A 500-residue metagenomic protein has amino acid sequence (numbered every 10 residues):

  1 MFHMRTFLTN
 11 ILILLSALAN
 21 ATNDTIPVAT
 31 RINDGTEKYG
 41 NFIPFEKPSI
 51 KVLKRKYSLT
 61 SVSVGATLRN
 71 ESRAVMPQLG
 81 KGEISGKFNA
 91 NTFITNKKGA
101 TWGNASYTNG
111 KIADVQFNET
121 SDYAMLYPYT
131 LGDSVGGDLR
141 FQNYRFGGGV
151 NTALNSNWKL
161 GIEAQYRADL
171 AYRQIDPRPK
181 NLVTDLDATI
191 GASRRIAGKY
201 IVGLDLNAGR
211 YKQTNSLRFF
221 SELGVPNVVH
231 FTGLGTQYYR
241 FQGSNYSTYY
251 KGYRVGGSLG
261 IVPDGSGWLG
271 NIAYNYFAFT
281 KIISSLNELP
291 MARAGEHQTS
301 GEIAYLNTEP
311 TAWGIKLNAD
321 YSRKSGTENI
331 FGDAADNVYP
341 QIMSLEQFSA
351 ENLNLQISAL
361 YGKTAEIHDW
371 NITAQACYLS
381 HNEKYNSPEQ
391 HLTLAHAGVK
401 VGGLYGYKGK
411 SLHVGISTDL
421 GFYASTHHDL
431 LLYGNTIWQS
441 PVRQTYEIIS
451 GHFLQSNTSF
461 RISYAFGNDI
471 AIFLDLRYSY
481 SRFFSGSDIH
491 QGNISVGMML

Functional and structural regions predicted by a protein language model:
A19-A113: N-terminal, post-signal peptide beta-strand-biased segments of exported outer-membrane/organellar beta-barrel and other
T25-P27, G198, I489-L500: Outer-membrane beta-barrel "beta-signal"
K56-V62, K97-G103, S156-I162, G198-L204 (+6 more regions): Outer-envelope beta-barrel architecture signal
V64-N70, Y107-K111, Y166-L170, A208-K212 (+10 more regions): Transmembrane beta-strands of outer-membrane beta-barrel pores
S72-L79, D114-T120, Y172-P179, N215-S221 (+7 more regions): Outer-membrane beta-barrel translocator domains and adjoining extracellular loop/strand segments of Gram-negative
G82-F88, R140-F146, K180-A188, K251-G257 (+8 more regions): Residues that define the transmembrane beta-barrel architecture of outer-membrane proteins
F88-I94, F146-T152, A188-R194, G257-P263 (+8 more regions): Residues on the lipid-exposed face of transmembrane beta-strands in outer-membrane beta-barrel proteins
T236-A374: Long, internal scaffold/assembly segments composed of regular secondary structure
